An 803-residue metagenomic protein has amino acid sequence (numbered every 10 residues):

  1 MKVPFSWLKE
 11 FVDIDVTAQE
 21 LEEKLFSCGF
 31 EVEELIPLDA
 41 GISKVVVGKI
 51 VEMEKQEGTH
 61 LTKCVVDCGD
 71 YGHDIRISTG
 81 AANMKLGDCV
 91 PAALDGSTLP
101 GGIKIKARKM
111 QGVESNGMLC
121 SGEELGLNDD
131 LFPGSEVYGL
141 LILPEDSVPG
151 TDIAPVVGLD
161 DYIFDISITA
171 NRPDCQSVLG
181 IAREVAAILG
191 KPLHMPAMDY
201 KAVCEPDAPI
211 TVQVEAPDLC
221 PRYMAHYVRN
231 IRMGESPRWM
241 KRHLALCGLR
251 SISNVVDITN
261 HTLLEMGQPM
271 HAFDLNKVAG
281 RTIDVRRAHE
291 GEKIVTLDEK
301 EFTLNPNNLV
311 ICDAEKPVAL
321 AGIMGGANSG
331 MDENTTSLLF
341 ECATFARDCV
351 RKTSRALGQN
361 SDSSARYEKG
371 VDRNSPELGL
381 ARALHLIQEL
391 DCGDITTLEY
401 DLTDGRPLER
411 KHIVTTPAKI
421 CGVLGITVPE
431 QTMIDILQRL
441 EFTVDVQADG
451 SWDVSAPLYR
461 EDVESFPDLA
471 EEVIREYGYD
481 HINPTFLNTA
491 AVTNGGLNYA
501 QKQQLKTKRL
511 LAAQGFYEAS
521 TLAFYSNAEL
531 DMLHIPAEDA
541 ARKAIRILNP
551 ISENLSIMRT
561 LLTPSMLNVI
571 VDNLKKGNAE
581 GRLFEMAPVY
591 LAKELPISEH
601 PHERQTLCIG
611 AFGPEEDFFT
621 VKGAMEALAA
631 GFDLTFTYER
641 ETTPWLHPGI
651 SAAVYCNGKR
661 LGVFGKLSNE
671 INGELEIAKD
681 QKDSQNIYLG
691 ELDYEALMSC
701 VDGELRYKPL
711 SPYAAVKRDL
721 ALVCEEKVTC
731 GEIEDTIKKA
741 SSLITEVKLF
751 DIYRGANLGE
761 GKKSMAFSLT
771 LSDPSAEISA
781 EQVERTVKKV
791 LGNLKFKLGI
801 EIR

Functional and structural regions predicted by a protein language model:
M1-A202, P206, L339, G358 (+5 more regions): Phosphate-backbone binding interfaces of nucleic-acid-interacting proteins
K2, E20, Q438-F442, D462 (+4 more regions): A carboxyl-terminal module marker
F5, E23, M53-K55, L189 (+2 more regions): Glycine/proline-enriched, intrinsically flexible loops and inter-domain linkers
E33, V47-S78, R242, L246 (+1 more regions): Conserved mixed alpha/beta core segments that line enzyme active sites in large multi-domain catalysts
D39-S43, Y200-A202, A491-V492, G496 (+3 more regions): Beta-rich nucleic-acid/ligand-interaction surfaces
E114-D130, S135-L140, A154, Y162 (+4 more regions): Mobile "lid/hinge" segments at catalytic clefts and subdomain interfaces of large enzymes
V185, L189-V214, D391-I420: Terminal amphipathic helices with adjacent charged low-complexity linkers/tails
I413-A579, R718, T770-P774, Q782-R803: Extended, well-folded interaction surfaces typified by the phenylalanyl-tRNA synthetase beta subunit core
